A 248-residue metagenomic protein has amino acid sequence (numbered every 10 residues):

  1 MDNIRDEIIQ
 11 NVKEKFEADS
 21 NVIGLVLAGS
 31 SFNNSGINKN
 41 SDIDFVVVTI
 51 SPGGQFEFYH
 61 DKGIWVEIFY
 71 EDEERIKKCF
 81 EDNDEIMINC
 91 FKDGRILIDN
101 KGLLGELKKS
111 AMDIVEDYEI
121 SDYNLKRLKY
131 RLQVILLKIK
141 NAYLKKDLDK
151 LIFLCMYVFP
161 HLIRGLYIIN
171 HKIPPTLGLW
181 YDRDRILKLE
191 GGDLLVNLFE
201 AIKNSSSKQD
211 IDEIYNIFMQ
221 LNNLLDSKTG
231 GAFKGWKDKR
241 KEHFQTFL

Functional and structural regions predicted by a protein language model:
M1-G24: Helical scaffold of the NTase/Pol beta-like nucleotidyltransferase catalytic core
I4-E7, F56-D147: Conserved NTP/Mg2+-binding pocket subregion across the NTase superfamily
D6-V12, N33-N34, L97-G105, L144 (+1 more regions): Short N-terminal helix-initiation segments at or just after the protein's N-terminus
K13, Q55, I163: Generic structural marker for isolated residues within well-ordered, non-membrane alpha-helices of soluble domains
V26-E71: Catalytic metal-binding acidic patch
N38-N40, F80-E81, G178-W180: Short aromatic-enriched loop/helix-cap "lid" or pocket-rim segments at secondary-structure transitions that line
Y118-L248: Conserved nucleotidyltransferase catalytic core and NTase-mimicking acidic/glycine-rich helix/loop elements in nucleic
